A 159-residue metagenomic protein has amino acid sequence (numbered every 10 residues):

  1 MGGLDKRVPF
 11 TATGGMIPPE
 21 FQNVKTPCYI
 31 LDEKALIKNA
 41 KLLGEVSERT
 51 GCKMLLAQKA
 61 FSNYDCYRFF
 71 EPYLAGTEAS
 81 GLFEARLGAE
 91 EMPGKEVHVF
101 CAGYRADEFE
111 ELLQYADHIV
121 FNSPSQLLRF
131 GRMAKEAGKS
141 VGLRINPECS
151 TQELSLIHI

Functional and structural regions predicted by a protein language model:
G2-T13: N-terminal basic/disordered segments at the start of proteins
T13-Y29: Generic N-terminal amphipathic, Lys/Arg-enriched alpha-helix
P18, S47-R49: N-terminal pre-catalytic "stem/leader" segment of glycosyltransferase-like enzymes
V24-E33, C52-L56: A glycine-/small-polar-enriched, mobile loop at the entrance of the PLP active site in fold-type I
L36, H158-I159: Adenylate-forming
L36-N39, L43: Alpha-helical packing segments of well-folded alpha/beta enzyme cores
L43-V46, M133: Hydrophobic helix-cap positions at the C-terminus of alpha-helices in RecA-like/P-loop ATPase nucleotide-binding cores
C52-I157: Active-site-proximal beta-alpha core segment in soluble small-molecule metabolic enzymes
